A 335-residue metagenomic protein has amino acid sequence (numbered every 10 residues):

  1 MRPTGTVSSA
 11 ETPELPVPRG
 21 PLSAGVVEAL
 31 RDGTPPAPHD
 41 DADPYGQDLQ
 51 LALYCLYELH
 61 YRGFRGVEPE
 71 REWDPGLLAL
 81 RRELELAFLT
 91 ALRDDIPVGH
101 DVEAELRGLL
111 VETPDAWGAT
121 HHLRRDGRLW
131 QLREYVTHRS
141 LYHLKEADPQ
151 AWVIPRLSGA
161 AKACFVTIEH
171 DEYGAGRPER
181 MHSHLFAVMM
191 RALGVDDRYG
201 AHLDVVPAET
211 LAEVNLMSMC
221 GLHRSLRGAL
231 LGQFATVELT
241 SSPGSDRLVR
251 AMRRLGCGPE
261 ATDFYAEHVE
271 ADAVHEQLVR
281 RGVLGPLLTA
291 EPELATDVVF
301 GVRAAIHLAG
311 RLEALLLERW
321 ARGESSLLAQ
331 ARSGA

Functional and structural regions predicted by a protein language model:
M1-A335: Non-heme di-metal
